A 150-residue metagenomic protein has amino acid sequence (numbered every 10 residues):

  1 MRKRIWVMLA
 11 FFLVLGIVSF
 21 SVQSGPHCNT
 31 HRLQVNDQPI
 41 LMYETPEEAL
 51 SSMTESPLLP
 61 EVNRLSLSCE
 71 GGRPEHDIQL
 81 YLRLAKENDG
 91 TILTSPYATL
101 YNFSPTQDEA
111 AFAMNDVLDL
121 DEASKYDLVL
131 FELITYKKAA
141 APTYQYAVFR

Functional and structural regions predicted by a protein language model:
M1-A10: N-terminal Sec-pathway targeting helices
A10-G16: Bacterial N-terminal signal peptides
G16-N29: Bacterial Sec-dependent signal peptides at the C-terminal "C-region" and cleavage site
T45-H76: Short, surface-exposed binding/anchoring microloops in extracellular/periplasmic proteins
E75-P96, Y146: Extended low-complexity, serine/threonine- and proline-enriched intrinsically disordered segments
T94-D108: Solvent-exposed serine/threonine-rich low-complexity stretches and specific carbohydrate-binding patches
T106-D116: Aromatic sugar-binding surface patches on proteins that engage polysaccharides or sugar-phosphate polymers
D121, V129-P142, A147-V148: Short, exposed beta-strand-loop hairpins at the edges of beta-sheets in extracellular/periplasmic proteins
